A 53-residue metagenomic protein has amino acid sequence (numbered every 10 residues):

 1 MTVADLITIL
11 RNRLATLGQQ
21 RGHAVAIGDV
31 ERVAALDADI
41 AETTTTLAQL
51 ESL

Functional and structural regions predicted by a protein language model:
V3-Q19, D39: Short amphipathic alpha-helical heptad-repeat segments
T8, V30-A41: Short, charged, amphipathic alpha-helical segments
Q19-Q20, Q49: Residue-identity detector for glutamine
V33, E42-L53: Amphipathic alpha-helical coiled-coil segments
